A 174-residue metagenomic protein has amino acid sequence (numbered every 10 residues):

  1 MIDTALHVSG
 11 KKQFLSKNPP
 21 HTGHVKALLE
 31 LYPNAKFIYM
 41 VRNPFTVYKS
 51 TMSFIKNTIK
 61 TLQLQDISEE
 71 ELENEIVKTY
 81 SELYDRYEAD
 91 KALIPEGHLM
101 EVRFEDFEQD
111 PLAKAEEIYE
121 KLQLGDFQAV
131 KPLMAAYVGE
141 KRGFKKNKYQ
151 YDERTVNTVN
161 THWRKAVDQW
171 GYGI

Functional and structural regions predicted by a protein language model:
I2, S9, M52-E101, E105-I174: PAPS-dependent sulfotransferases, especially Golgi type II membrane carbohydrate sulfotransferases
I2-L29, V41, I59: Long, K/E/R/D-enriched contiguous segments that form extended
K12-F14, N34-Y39, H98-M100: Beta-sheet entry/capping signal
N18, L28-S53: Conserved phosphate-donor/acceptor-positioning beta-strand/loop module used by diverse small-molecule
N18-P20, H24, K36, R103 (+1 more regions): C-terminal, well-structured subdomains that either form a transmembrane helix-short loop-helix hairpin in multi-pass
H21-V25, F45-Y48, E108-P111: Flexible loop/turn segments at secondary-structure boundaries
